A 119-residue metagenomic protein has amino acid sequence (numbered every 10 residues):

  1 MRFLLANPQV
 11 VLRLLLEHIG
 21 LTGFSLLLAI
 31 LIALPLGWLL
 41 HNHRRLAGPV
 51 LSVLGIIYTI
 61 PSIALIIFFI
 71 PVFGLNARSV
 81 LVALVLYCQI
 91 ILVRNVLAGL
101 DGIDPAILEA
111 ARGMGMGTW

Functional and structural regions predicted by a protein language model:
M1-S25: Periplasmic/extracellular loop-to-transmembrane helix junction in inner-membrane transport proteins
L14, H18, G55-T59, C88 (+1 more regions): Residue-level signal for discrete positions within transmembrane alpha-helices of multi-pass small-molecule
L16, N42, V72-G74: Helix-loop interface residues and adjacent transmembrane-helix termini in multi-pass membrane transporters, primarily
T22, L26-W38, N42, Q89: Hydrophobic positions within alpha-helical transmembrane segments of bacterial inner-membrane proteins
L27, L31, V53, V82-L86: Hydrophobic residues within alpha-helical transmembrane segments of multi-pass solute transporters/permease subunits
L36-F69, L84, R94-A98, G102 (+1 more regions): Cytoplasmic-entry segments and transmembrane alpha-helices of multi-pass inner-membrane transporters
P49, G74-V82: Membrane-water interface of transmembrane alpha-helices in multipass transporters/channels
R112-W119: Amphipathic cytosolic juxtamembrane alpha-helices at the membrane-cytosol interface of multi-pass membrane transporters
